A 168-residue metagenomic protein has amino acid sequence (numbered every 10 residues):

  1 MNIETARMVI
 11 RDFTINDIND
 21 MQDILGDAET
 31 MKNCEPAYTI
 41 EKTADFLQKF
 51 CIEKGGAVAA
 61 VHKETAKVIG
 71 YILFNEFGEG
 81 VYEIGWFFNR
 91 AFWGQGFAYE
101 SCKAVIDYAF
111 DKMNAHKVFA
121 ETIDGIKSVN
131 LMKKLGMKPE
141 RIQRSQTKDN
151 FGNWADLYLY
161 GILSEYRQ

Functional and structural regions predicted by a protein language model:
M1-E29, V61-Q168: Acyl-donor (CoA/ACP) binding surface of acyl/acetyltransferases
E29-K49: Conserved GNAT-fold acetyl-CoA-binding loop/helix
T30-M31, E53-G56, A115: A general structural signal for well-ordered secondary-structure junctions
I40-A44, I52-E53, N89-A91, E121: Juxtamembrane/interface motifs at transmembrane-helix termini
Q48-V61, G70: A short helix-loop-beta-strand connector motif used in the catalytic cores of GNAT acetyltransferases and, in some
